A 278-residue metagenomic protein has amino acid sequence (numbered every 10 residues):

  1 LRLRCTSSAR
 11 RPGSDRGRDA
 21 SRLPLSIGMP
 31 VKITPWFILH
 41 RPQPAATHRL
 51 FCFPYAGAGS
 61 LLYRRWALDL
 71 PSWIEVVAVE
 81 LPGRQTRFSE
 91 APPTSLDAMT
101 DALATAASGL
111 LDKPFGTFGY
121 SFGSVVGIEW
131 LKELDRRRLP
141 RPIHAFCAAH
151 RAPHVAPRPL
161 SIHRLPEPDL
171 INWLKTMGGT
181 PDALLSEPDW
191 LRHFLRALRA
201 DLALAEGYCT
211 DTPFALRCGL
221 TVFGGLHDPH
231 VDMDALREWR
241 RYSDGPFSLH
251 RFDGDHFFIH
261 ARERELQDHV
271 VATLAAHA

Functional and structural regions predicted by a protein language model:
G28-A278: Domain-scale detector for complete catalytic domains at protein termini or as standalone homologs
